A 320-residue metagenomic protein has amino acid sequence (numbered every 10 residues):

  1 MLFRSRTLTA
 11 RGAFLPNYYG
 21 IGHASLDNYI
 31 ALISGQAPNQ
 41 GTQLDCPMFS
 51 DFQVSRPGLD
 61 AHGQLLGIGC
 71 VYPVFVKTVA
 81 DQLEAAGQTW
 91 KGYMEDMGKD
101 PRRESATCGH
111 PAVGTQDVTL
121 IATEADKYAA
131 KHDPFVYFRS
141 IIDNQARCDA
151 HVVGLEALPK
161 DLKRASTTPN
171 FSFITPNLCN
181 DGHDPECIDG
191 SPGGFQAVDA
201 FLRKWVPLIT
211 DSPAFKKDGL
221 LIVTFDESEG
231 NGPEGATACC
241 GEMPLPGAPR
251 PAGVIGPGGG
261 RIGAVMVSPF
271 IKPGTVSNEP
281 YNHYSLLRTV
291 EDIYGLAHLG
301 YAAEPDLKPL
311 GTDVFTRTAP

Functional and structural regions predicted by a protein language model:
M1-P320: N-terminal pro-sequences and low-complexity stem/linker regions of secreted or lumenal proteins
